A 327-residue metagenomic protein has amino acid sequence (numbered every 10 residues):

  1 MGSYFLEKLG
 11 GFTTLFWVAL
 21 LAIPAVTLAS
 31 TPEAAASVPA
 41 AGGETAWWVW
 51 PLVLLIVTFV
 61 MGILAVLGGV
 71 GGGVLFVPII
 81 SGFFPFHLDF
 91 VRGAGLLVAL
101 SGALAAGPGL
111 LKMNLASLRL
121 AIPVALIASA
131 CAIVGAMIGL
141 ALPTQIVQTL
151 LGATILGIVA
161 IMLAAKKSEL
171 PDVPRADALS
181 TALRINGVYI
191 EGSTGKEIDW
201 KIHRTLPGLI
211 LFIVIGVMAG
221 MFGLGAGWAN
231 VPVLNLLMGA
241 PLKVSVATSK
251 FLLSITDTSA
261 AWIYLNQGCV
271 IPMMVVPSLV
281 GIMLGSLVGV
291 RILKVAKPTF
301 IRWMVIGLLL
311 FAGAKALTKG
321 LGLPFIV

Functional and structural regions predicted by a protein language model:
M1-L64, G82, L88, K112-G216 (+2 more regions): Juxtamembrane transmembrane-helix boundary motif
L64-V74, A219-G227: Short helix-coil transition sites and intra-membrane helix breaks within transmembrane domains of multi-pass
F76-F90, F212, G220, A229-V244: Interfacial segments of multi-pass membrane proteins
V77-P78, L104-L115, D199, M218-G220 (+2 more regions): Generic transmembrane alpha-helix signature in multi-pass membrane proteins, especially transporters/channels
L97-A105, A128-V134, I138, L252-S259: Membrane-embedded alpha-helical segments of transport systems, primarily multispan ion/solute transporters
S101-G107, V280, L284: Central cavity-lining transmembrane alpha-helices of secondary-active solute carriers, predominantly the Major
